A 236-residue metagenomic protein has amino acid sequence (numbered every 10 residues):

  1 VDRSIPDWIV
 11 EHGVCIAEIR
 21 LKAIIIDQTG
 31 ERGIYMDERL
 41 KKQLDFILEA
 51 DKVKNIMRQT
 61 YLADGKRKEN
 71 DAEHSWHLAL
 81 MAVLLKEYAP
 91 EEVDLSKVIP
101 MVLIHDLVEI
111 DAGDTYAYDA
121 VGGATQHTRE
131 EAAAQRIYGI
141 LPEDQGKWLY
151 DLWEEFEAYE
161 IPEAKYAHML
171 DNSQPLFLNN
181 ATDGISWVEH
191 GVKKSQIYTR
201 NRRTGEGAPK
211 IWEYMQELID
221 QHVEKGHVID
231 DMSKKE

Functional and structural regions predicted by a protein language model:
H12: Cationic, low-complexity basic patches in intrinsically disordered or flexible, solvent-exposed regions
I24, Q28, R32-E236: Alpha-helical, largely C-terminal catalytic domains that coordinate divalent metal ions via clustered Asp/Glu/His
